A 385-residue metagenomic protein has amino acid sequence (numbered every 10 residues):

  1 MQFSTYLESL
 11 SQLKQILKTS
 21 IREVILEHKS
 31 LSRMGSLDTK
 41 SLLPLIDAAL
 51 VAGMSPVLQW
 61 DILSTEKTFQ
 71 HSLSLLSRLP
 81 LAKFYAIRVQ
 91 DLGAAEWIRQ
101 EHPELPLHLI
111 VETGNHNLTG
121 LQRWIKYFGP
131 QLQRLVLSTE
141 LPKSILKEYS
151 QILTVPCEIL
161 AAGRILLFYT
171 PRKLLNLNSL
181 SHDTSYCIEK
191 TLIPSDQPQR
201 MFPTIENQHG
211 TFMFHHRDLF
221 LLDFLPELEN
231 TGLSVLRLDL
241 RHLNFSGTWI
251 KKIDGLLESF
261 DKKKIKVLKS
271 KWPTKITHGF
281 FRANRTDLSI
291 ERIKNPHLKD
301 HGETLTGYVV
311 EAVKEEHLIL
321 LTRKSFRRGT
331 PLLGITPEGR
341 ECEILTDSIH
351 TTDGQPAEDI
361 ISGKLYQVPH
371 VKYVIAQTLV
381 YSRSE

Functional and structural regions predicted by a protein language model:
M1-R123, V136-E385: Active-site pocket-lining/capping segments in soluble small-molecule metabolic enzymes
W124-L132: CE4/NodB-like, metal-dependent polysaccharide N-deacetylase domain that modifies extracellular/periplasmic N-acetylated
